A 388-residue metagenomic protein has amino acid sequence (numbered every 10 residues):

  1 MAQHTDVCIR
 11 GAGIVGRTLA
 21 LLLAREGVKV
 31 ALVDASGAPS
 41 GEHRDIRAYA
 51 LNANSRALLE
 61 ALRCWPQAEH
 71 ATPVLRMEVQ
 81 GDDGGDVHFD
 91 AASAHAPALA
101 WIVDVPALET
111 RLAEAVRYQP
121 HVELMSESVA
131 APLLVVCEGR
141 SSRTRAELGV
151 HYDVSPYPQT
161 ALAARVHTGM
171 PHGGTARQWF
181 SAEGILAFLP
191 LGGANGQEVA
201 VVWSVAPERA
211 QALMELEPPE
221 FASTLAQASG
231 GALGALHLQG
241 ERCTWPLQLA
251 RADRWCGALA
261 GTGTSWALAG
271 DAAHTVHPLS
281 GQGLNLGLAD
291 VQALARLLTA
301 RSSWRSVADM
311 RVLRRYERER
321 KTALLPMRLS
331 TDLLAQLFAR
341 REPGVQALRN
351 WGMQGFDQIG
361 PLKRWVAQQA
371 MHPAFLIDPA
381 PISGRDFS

Functional and structural regions predicted by a protein language model:
A2-Q3, A57-A61, H70-E147, D153-T160: Conserved N-terminal helical subregion
H4-C8, A12-L75: Glycine-rich FAD cofactor-binding loop and adjacent beta-loop-alpha segment at the N-terminus of flavoprotein
V7, V30, P132-L134, A267: Hydrophobic "anchor" residues on beta-strands that sit immediately upstream of conserved functional sites
G11-G16, G139, G270, G283: Conserved phosphate-binding and hydrolysis motifs of nucleotide-dependent enzymes
L59, V136-T244, R251, C256: Conserved FAD-binding catalytic core of PHBH/FMO-like flavoproteins
R209-A308: FAD/FMN-dependent oxidoreductases across multiple families
R296-S388: C-terminal helical "tail/cap" subdomain of flavin- and related membrane-associated enzymes
